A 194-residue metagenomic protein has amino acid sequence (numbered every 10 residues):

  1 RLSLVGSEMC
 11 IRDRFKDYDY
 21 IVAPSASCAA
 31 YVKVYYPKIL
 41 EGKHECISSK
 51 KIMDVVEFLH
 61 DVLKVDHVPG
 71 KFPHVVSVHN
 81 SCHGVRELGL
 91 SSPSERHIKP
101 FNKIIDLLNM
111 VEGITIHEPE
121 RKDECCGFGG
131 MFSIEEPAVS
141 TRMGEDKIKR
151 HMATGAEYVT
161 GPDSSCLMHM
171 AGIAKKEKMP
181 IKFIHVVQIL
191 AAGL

Functional and structural regions predicted by a protein language model:
R1-G6, I11: Single conserved hydrophobic/aromatic residue that forms the stacking wall/gate of nucleotide- or nucleobase-binding
A23-Y31, H79-L90, R121-E136, E157-G172: Local cysteine-cluster metal-coordination motifs and their immediate loop/turn environment, predominantly Fe-S cluster
P24-K51: Glycine/small-residue-rich loop that forms an oxyanion/phosphate-binding "nest" at active or ligand-binding sites
C46-H67, E177-L194: Short, flexible loop segments at boundaries between secondary-structure elements
L88-I114: Anionic-ligand binding region
V139-G155: A short, acidic, amphipathic alpha-helical segment used as a generic capping/interface helix at domain edges
